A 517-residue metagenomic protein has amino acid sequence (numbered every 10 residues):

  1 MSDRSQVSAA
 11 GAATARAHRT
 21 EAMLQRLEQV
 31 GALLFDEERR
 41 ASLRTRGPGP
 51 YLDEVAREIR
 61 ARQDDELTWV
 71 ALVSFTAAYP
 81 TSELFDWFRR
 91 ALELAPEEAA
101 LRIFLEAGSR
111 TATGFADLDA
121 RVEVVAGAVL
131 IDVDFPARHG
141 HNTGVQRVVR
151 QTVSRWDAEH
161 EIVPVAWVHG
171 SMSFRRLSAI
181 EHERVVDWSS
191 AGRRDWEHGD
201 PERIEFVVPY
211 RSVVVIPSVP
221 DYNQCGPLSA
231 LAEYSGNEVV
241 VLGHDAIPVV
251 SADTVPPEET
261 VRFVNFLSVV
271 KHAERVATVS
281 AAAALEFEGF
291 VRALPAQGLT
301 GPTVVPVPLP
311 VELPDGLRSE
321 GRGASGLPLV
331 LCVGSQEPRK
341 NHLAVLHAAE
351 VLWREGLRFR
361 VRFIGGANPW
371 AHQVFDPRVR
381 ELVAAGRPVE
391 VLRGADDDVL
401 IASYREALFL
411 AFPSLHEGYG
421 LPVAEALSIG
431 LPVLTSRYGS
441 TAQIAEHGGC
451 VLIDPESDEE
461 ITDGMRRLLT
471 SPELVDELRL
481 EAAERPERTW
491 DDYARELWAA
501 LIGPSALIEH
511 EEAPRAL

Functional and structural regions predicted by a protein language model:
S2-L517: Carbohydrate transferase catalytic cores enriched for Leloir-type hexosyltransferases
